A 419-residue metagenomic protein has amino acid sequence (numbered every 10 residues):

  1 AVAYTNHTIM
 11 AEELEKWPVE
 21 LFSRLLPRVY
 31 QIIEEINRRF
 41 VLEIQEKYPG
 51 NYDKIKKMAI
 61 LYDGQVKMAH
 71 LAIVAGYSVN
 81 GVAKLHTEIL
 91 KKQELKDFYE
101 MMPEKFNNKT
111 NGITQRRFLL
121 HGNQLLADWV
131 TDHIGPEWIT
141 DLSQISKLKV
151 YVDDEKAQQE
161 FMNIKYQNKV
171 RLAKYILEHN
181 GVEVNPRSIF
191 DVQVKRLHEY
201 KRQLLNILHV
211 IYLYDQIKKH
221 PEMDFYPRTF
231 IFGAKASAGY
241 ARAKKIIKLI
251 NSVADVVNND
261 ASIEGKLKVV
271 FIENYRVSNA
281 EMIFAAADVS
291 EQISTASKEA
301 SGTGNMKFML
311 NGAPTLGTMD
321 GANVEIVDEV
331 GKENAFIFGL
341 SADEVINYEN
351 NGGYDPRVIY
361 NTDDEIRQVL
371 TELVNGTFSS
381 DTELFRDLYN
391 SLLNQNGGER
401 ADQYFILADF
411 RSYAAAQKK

Functional and structural regions predicted by a protein language model:
A1-K419: A conserved ligand/cofactor-binding region detector
